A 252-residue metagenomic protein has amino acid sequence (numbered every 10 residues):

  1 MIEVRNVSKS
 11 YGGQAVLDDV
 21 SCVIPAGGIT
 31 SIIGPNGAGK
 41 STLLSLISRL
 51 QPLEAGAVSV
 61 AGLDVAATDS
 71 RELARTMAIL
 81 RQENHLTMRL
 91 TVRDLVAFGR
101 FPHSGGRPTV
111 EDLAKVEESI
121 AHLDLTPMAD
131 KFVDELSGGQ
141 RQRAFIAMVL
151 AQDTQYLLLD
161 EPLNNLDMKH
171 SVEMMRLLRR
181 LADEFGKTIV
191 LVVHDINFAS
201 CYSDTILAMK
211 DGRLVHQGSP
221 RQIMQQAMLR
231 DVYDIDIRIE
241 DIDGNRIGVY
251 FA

Functional and structural regions predicted by a protein language model:
I33-P35: The feature captures the beta-strand-to-loop junction immediately N-terminal to the Walker
S48: Helix-to-loop junction immediately C-terminal to a conserved catalytic motif
G56-D64, L73: Conserved ABC transporter NBD signature motif
A97, V110-M128, L158: Conserved ABC ATPase "signature" region
F132-L136, Q140: Conserved ABC ATPase signature
